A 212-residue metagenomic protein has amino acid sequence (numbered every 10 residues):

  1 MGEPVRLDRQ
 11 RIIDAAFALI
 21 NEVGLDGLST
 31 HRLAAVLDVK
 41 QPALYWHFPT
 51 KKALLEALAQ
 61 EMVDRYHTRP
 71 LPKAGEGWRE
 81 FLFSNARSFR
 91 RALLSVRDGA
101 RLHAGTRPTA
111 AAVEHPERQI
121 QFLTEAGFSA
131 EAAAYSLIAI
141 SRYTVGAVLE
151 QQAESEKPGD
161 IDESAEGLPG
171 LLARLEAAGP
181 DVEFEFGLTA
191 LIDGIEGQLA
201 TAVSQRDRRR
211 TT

Functional and structural regions predicted by a protein language model:
M1-Q10, H31, A200-T212: Actinobacteria-biased recognition of intrinsically disordered, low-complexity terminal regions
R11, A15, L19-A53, A57: Helix-turn-helix
A57, R101, E131-Y135: Short, solvent-exposed positions on alpha-helices
E61-R65: Short, basic, alpha-helical segments at the C-terminal edge of helix-turn-helix-like DNA-binding modules
Y66, P70, R97, R101 (+4 more regions): Short amphipathic alpha-helical interaction/hinge segments
T68-V113, L137: Hydrophobic alpha-helical connector segments
H115-D162, I195-Q198: Hydrophobic alpha-helical bundle segments that form small-molecule/ligand-binding pockets
E125, A153-T212: C-terminal peripheral helix-coil segments that are non-catalytic and often amphipathic
